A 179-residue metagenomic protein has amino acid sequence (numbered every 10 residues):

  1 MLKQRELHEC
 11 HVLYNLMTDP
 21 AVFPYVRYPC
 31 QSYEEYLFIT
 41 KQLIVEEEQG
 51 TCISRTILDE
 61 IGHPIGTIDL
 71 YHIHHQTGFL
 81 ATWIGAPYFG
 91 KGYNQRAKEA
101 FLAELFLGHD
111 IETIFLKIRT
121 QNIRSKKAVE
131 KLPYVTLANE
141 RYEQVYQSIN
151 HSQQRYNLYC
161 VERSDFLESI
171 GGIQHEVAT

Functional and structural regions predicted by a protein language model:
M1-H11, N15-A21, L58-T179: Acyl-donor (CoA/ACP) binding surface of acyl/acetyltransferases
H8, M17, E35-F38, C52: Generic alpha-helix structural propensity
A21-Q42: Conserved GNAT-fold acetyl-CoA-binding loop/helix
P24, Y33-E35, E47, S148 (+1 more regions): A short hydrophobic/aromatic micro-motif that marks alpha-helical segments and, especially, helix-coil
P29-C30, C52, V145: Sparse recognition of residues in long alpha-helices and their boundaries
Q42-L43, E104: A generic secondary-structure signal
L43-T56, G66: A short helix-loop-beta-strand connector motif used in the catalytic cores of GNAT acetyltransferases and, in some
